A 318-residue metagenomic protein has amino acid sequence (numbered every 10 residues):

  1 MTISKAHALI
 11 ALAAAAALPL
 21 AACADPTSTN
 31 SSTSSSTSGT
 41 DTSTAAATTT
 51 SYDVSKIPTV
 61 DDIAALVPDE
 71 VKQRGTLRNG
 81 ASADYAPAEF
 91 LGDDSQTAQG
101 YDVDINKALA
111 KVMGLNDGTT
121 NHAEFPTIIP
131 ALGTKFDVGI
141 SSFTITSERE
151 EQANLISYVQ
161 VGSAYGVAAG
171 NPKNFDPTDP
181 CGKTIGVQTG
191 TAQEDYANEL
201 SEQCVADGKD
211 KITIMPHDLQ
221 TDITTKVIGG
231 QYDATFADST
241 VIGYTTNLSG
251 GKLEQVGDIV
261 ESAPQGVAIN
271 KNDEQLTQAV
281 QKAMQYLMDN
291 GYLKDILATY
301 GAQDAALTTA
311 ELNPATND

Functional and structural regions predicted by a protein language model:
L20-T40: Bacterial lipoprotein signal-peptidase II cleavage site
A24, D41-D61, K111, T184 (+2 more regions): Extended ligand-binding regions for polar small-molecule ligands
A45-G139: Extracytoplasmic small-molecule ligand-binding "clamshell" domains of the periplasmic binding protein/Venus flytrap
T50-V67, D195-I214, Q285-D318: Ligand-binding clefts/hinges and TM-proximal coupling segments of bilobed small-molecule sensing domains
A98-K111, F143-T146, G162-L219, A234 (+1 more regions): Bilobed "Venus flytrap"/periplasmic-binding protein-like clamshell domains and structurally analogous long
G118-D179: Acidic, polar ligand-binding/catalytic clefts
F143-E150, N198-E199, I228-S262: A ligand-binding cleft/hinge motif common to bilobed small-molecule-binding domains
V159-V167, N247-M284, Q303-D318: Periplasmic-binding protein-like
